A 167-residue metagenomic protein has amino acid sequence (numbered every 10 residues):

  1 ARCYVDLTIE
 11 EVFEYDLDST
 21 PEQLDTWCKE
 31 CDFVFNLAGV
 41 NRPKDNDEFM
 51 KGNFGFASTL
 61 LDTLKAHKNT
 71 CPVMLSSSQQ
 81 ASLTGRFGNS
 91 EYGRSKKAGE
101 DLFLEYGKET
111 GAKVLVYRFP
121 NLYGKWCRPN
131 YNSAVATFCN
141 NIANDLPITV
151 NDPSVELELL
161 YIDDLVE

Functional and structural regions predicted by a protein language model:
R2-T26: Adenosine-cofactor binding site in Rossmann-like domains, unifying the SAM/SAH pocket of S-adenosylmethionine-dependent
T20-F54, S58-T59, T63-H67, Q80-F87: NAD(P)H-binding glycine-rich loop region in Rossmannoid oxidoreductase-like domains and their noncatalytic homologs
N41, S78-L83, P120-C127: Active-site segment of SDR-like NAD(P)-dependent oxidoreductases
M50-F54, N89-K97, R128-N132, L159: Short-chain dehydrogenase/reductase
S58-E100, G107-T110, V114-Y117: Conserved Rossmann-fold NAD(P)-dependent oxidoreductase catalytic core, especially the SDR/UDP-sugar
D101-W126, L146-V155: Conserved beta-loop-beta element that borders a ligand/cofactor-binding pocket
P129-T137, N151-E167: Substrate-positioning beta->alpha
A136-P147: SDR active-site lid
